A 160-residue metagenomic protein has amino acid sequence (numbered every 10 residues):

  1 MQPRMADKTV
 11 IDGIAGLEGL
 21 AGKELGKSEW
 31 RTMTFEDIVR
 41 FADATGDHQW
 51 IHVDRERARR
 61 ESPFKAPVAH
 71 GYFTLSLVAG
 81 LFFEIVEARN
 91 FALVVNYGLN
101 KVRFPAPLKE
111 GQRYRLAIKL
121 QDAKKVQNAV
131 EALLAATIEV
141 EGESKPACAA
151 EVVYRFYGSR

Functional and structural regions predicted by a protein language model:
Q2-L20, P107-R160: HotDog/MaoC-like acyl-thioester-processing domains
P3-A69: Catalytic strand-loop segment that frames the active site of acyl-thioester-processing enzymes
G26, W30-T32, R103, V153-R155: Generic structural detector for well-ordered beta-strands
S28-E29, F64, F104-P105, D122-K125: Short helix-to-loop capping/linker segments positioned immediately adjacent to catalytic or ligand/cofactor-binding
E29, D37, D47-Q49, F91-N100 (+2 more regions): A generic structural signal for short beta-strands and their flanking turns/coil linkers
V39-A42, L75-A79: Predominant activation on well-ordered alpha-helical scaffold segments within soluble catalytic domains
S62-A66, S76-A117: Hydrophobic beta-strand-centered segment that forms part of the acyl-chain substrate-binding groove
